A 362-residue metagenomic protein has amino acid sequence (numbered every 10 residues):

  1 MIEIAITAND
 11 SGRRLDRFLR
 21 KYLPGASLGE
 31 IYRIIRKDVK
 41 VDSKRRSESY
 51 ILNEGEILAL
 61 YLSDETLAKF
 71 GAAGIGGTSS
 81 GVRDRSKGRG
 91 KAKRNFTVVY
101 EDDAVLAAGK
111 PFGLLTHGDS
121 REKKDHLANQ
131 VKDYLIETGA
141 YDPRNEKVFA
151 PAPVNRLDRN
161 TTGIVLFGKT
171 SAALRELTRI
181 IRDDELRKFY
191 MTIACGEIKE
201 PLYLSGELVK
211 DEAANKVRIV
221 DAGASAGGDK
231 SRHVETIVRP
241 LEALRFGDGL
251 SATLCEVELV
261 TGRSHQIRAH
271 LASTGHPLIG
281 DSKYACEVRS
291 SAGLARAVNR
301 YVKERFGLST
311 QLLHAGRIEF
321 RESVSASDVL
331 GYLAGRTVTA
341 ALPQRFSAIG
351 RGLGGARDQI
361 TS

Functional and structural regions predicted by a protein language model:
M1-S362: RNA pseudouridine synthases
